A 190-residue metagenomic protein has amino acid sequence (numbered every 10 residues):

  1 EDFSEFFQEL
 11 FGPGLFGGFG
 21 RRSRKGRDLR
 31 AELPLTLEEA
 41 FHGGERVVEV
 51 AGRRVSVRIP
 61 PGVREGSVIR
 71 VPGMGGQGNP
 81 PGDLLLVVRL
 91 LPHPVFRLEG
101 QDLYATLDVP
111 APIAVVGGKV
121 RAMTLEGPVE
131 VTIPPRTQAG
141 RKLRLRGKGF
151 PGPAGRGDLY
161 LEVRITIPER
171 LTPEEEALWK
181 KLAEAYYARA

Functional and structural regions predicted by a protein language model:
E1-A190: Non-catalytic interaction modules of co-chaperones and other macromolecular assembly/maintenance factors
